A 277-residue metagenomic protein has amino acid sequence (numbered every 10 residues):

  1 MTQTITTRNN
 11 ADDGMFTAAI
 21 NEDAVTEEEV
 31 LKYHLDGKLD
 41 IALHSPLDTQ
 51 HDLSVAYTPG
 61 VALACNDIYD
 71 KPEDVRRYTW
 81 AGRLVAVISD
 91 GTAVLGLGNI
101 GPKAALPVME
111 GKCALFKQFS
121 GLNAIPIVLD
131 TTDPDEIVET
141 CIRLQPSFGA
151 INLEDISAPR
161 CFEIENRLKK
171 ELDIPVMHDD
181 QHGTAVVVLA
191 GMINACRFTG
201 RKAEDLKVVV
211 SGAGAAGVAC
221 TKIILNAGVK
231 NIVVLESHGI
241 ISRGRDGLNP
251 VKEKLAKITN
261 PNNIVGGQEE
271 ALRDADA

Functional and structural regions predicted by a protein language model:
T2-I174: N-terminal ligand-binding/catalytic initiation module
L95, P102-S120, H178, H182 (+1 more regions): Glycine-rich phosphate/diphosphate-binding loop of Rossmann-like nucleotide-binding domains
A275: An anion/phosphate-binding loop that grips the pyrophosphate of nucleotide cofactors and donors
